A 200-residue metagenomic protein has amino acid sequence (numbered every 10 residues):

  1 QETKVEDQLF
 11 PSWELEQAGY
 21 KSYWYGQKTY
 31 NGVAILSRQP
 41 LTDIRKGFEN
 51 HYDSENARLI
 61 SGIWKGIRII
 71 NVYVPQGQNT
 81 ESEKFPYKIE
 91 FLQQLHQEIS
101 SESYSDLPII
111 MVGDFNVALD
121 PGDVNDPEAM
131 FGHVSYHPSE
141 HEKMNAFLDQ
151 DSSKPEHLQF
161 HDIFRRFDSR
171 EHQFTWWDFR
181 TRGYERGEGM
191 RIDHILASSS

Functional and structural regions predicted by a protein language model:
E2, F167, S199: Short secondary-structure boundary segments
E2-N79: Structured beta-strand-rich core segments of catalytic domains in phosphoester-bond hydrolases
E6, A118-D120, A197: General alpha-helical segment detector with a strong preference for membrane-spanning helices and helix-boundary regions
E16-G19, F91-I192: Metal-dependent phosphoesterases centered on the DNase I-like endonuclease/exonuclease/phosphatase
T29-I44, E171, G183-S200: Conserved beta strand-loop-helix elements of the APE1-like EEP
E49-N50, V74-L92, E128-H133: Surface-exposed cleft-lining segments at the edges of enzyme active sites
